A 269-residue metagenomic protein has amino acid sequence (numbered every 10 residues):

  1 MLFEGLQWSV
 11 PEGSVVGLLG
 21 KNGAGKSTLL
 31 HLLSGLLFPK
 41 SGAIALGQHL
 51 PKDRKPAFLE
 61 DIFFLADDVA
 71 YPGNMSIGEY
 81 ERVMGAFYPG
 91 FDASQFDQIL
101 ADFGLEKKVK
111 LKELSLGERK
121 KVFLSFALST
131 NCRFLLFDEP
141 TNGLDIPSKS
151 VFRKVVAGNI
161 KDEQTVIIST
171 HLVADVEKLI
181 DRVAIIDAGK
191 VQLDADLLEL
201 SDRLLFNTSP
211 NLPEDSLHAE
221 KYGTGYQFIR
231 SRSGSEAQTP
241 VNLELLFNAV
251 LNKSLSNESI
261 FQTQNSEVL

Functional and structural regions predicted by a protein language model:
F3-G5, L59: Conserved structural motif at the start of ABC-family nucleotide-binding domains
L19-K21: The feature captures the beta-strand-to-loop junction immediately N-terminal to the Walker
S34: Helix-to-loop junction immediately C-terminal to a conserved catalytic motif
G42-D53, A57-F58: Conserved ABC transporter NBD signature motif
E60, F64-V122: ABC-family P-loop ATPase nucleotide-binding domains
L135-E139, L144: Catalytic Walker B motif of ABC-type/P-loop ATPase nucleotide-binding domains
V151-R230: ABC transporter nucleotide-binding domain
